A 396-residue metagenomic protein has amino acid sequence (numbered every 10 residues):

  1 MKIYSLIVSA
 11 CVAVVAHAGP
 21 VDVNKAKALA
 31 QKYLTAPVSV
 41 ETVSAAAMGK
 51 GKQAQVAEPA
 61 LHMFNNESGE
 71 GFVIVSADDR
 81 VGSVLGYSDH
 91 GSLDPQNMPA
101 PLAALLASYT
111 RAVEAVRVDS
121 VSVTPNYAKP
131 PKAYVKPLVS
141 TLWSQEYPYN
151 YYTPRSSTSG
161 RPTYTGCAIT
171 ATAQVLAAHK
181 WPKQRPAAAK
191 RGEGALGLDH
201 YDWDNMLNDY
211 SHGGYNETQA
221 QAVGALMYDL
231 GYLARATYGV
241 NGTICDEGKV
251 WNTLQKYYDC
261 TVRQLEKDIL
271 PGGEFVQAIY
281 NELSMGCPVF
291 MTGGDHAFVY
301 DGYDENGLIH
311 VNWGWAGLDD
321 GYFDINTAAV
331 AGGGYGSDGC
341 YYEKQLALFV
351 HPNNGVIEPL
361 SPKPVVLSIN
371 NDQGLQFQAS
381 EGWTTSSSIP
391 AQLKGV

Functional and structural regions predicted by a protein language model:
K2-S9: Sec-dependent signal peptide recognition, specifically the positively charged N-region followed immediately by
S9-H17: Hydrophobic h-region of N-terminal signal peptides that target proteins for export in Gram-negative bacteria
V21-S44, V73, D79-L142, D304-G395: Cys-His-centered catalytic/binding microenvironment captured across papain-like cysteine peptidases and homologous
A26, T163, A168-V175, D246-L254 (+2 more regions): Stable alpha-helical elements in mature extracytoplasmic
A46-G71, N252-N312: Active-site-adjacent substructure of cysteine-protease-like catalytic cores
I74-S76, G224, E247-N252: C-terminal, surface-exposed recognition/capping segments
V81-G242: Active-site-adjacent structural segments surrounding the nucleophilic cysteine of cysteine proteases and isopeptidases
A171, K180-P182, A188-A189, Y238-N252 (+2 more regions): Extracellular hydrolytic enzyme modules, especially secreted metalloproteases of the metzincin/thermolysin-like class
